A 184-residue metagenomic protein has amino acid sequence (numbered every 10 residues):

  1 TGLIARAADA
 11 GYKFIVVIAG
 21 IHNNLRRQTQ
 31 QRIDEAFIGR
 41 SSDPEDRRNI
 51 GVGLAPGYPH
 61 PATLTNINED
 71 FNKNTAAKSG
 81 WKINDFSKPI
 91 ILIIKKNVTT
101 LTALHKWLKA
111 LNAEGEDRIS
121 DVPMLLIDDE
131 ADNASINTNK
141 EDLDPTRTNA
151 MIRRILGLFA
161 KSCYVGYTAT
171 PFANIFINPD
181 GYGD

Functional and structural regions predicted by a protein language model:
T1-D184: RecA-like P-loop NTPase motor core of helicase/translocase proteins
